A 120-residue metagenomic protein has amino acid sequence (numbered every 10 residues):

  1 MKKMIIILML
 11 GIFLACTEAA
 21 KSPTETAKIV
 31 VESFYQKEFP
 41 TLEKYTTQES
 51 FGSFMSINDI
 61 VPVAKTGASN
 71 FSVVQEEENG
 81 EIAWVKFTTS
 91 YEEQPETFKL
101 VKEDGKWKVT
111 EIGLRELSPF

Functional and structural regions predicted by a protein language model:
M1-I5: Positively charged n-region of N-terminal signal peptides that target proteins for export
I12-A15: C-terminal motif of bacterial Sec signal peptides marking the signal peptidase cleavage site
T17-A20: Bacterial signal peptide processing site
T26, V30, E38-F51: Short, well-ordered alpha-helical segments enriched in acidic and aromatic residues
F54-D104, E111-F120: Surface-exposed, charged secondary-structure patches
